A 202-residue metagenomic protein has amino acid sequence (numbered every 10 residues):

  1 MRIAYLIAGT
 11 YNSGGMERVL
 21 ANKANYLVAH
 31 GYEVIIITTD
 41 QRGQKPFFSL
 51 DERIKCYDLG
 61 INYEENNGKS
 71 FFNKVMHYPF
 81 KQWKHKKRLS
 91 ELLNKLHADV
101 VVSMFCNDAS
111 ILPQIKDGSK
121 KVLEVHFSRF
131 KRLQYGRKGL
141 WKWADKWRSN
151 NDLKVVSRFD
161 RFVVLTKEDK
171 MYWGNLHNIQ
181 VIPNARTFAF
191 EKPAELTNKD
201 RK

Functional and structural regions predicted by a protein language model:
M1-A4: Extreme N-terminal starter segment of soluble prokaryotic enzymes
L6-S13, Y26-M76, Y172: N-terminal strand-loop element at the rim of the active site of nucleotide-sugar-dependent glycosyltransferases
H85, S103-D108, V125: Short His-centered aromatic/hydrophobic patch
K87-E91, K142-F162: Membrane-proximal helix-turn-helix segments that form the acceptor-binding/catalytic region of lipid-linked
V100-V102, I115-Q134: Active-site proximal beta-strand in glycosyltransferases
S103, V164-L165: Short beta-strand scaffold positions
E168, A185: Carbohydrate-associated surface elements
T197-K202: Conserved donor-binding/catalytic core segment of Leloir-type glycosyltransferases
